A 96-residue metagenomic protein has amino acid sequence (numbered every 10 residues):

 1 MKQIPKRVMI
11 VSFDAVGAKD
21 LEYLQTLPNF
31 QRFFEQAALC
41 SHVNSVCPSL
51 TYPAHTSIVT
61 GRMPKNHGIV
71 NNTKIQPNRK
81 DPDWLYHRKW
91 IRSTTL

Functional and structural regions predicted by a protein language model:
K2-R7, G17-L96: Active-site nucleophile/metal-coordination loop of metallo-enzymes that catalyze phosphate/sulfate and related
S12: Generic enzyme active-site microenvironment
